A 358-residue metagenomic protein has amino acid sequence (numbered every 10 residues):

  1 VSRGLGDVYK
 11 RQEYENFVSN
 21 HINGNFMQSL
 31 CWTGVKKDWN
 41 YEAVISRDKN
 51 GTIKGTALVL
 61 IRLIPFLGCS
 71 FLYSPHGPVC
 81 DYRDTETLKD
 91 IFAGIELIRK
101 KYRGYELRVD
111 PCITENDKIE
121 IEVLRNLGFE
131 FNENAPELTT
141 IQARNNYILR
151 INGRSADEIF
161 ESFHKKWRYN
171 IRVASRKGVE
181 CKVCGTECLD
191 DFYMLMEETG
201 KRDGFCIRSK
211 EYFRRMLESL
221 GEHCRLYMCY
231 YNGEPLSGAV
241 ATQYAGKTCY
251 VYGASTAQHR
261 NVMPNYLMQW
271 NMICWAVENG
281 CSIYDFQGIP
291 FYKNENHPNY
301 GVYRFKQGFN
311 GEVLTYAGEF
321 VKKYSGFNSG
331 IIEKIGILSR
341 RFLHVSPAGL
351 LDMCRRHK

Functional and structural regions predicted by a protein language model:
V1-Y9: Single conserved hydrophobic/aromatic residue that forms the stacking wall/gate of nucleotide- or nucleobase-binding
K10-N50, K54-L67, P111-N116, L127-N261: A conserved beta-strand-loop-helix scaffold within acyl/acetyltransferase catalytic domains
W39-Y41, K101-G104, E278-S282: Short, high-confidence coil segments that cap the C-terminus of an alpha-helix and link into the following beta-strand
I61, R125-R154, I283-K358: Active-site/acyl-donor-binding loops of N-acyltransferases
S70-Y82, R103-V109: Glycine-/proline-rich flexible loop or hinge segments
P75-T85, G153-R154, G253-V262, P290: A short, internal acetyl-CoA/4′-phosphopantetheine-binding micro-motif in the GNAT/acyltransferase core
T85-A143: Non-catalytic accessory segments adjacent to catalytic cores
D90-I98, R214-F327: Aromatic (often tryptophan-rich) hydrophobic motifs at membrane interfaces
